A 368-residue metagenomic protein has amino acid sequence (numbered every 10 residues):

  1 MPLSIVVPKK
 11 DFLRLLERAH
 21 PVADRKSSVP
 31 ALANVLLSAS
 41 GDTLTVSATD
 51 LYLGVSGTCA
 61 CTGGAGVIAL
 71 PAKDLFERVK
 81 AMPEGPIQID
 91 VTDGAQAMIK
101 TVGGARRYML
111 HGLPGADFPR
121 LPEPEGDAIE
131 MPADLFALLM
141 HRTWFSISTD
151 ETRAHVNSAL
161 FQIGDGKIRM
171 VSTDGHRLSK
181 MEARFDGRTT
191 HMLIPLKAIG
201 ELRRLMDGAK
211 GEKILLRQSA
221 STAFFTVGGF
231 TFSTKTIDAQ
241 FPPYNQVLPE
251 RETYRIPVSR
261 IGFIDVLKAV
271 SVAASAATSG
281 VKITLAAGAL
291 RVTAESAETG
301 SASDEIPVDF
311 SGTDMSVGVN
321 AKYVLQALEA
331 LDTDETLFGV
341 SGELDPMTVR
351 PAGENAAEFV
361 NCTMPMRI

Functional and structural regions predicted by a protein language model:
M1-I368: Structural preference for solvent-exposed beta-strand-turn elements and adjacent flexible terminal/loop segments within
